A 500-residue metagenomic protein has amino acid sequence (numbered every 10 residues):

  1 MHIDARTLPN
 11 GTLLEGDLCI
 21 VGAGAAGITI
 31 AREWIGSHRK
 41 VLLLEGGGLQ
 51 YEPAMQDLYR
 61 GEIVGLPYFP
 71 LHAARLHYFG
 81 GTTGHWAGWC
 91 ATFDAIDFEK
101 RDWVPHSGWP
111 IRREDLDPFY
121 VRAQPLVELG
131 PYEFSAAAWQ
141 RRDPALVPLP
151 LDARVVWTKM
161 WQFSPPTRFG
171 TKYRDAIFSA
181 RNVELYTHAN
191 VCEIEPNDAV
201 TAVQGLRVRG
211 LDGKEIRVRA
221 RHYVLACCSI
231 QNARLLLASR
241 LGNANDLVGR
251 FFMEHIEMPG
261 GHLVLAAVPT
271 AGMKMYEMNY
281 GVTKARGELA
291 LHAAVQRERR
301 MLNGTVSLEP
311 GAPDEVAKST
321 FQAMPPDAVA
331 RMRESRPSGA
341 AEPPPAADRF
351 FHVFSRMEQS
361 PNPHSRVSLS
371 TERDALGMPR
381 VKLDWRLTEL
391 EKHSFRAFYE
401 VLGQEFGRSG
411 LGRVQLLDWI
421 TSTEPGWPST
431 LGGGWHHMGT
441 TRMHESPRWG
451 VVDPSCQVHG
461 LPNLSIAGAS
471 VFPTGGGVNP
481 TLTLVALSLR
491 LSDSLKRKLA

Functional and structural regions predicted by a protein language model:
M1-L18, G36-S37, L489, R497-A500: Extreme N-terminal leader/targeting segments of oxidoreductases
G16-L43: N-terminal Rossmann-like FAD-binding beta1-loop-alpha1 element of flavoenzymes
G36, L49-Q50, D57-Y59, F69-H72 (+5 more regions): Glycine-rich loop(s) and the adjacent beta-strand/alpha-helix scaffold that form part
R60-A136, F354, S360-S370, A375: Redox-cofactor-proximal catalytic regions of oxidoreductases
D102-P105, W109-D198, A202-V203, R413-V414 (+2 more regions): Conserved redox-cofactor binding core of oxidoreductases
Y186-A202, D348-Q359, H364, V381-R386 (+1 more regions): A glycine-rich dinucleotide-binding beta-alpha-beta segment and adjacent secondary-structure elements that constitute
N245-F251, E257-K382, E389-K392, G434-H437 (+2 more regions): FAD cofactor-binding and catalytic pocket of flavoenzymes
T474-D493: A conserved FAD-binding loop/helix module that cradles the flavin
